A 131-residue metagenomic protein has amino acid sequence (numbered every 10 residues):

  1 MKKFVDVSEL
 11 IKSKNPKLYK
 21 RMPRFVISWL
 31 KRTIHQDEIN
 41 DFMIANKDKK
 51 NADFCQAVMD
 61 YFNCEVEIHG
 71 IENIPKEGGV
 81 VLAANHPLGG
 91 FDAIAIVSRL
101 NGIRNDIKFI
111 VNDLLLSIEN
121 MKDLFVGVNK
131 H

Functional and structural regions predicted by a protein language model:
M1-V80, A93-A95, G102-R104, L115 (+1 more regions): Membrane-anchoring hydrophobic helices of lipid-metabolizing enzymes
A83: Residues at the beta-strand->loop junction immediately N-terminal to the Walker
H86-G90: Gly/Ser/Thr-rich loops at beta-strand to alpha-helix junctions that form or flank small-molecule/cofactor-binding
F109-D113: Short internal beta-strands
V126-H131: Surface-exposed cleft-lining segments at the edges of enzyme active sites
